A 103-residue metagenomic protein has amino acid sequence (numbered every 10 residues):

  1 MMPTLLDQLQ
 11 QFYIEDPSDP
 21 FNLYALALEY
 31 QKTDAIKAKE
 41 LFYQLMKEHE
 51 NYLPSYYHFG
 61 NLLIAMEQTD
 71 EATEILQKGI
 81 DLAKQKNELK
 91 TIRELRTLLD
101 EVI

Functional and structural regions predicted by a protein language model:
Q11-I14, Q44-K47, D81: Conserved structural position within tetratricopeptide repeats
A25-L26, F59, L99: Structural register within alpha-helical repeat arrays
K32-T33, M66, K86, V102: Structural motif corresponding to the intra-repeat A-B loop/turn of tetratricopeptide repeats
T69-E88, D100: TPR/TPR-like (Sel1-like) alpha-helical repeat modules
